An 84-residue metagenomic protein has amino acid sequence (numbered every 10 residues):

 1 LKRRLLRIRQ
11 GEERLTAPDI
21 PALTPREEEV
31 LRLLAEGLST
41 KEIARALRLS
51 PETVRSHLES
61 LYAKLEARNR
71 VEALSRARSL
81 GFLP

Functional and structural regions predicted by a protein language model:
L1-I20: Short, flexible helix-to-coil linker/hinge segments that flank and couple to helix-turn-helix
K2, L31-A35, Y62: Hydrophobic residues on short alpha-helical segments
L23, L31-E36, L47, R76: Short alpha-helical segment immediately N-terminal to, or the first helix within, an HTH/HTH-like DNA-binding domain
R26-E27, T40: The N-cap/first-turn positions of alpha helices within or immediately adjacent to helix-turn-helix DNA-binding domains
E28-E29, E72: Pre-recognition alpha-helix immediately N-terminal to the DNA-recognition helix within helix-turn-helix or winged-helix
G37-E72: Recognition helix of helix-turn-helix DNA-binding domains
K41, R78-S79: Terminal helix-turn-helix DNA-binding modules in bacterial transcription factors
L83-P84: …primarily DNA-binding HTH/wHTH and HhH modules…
